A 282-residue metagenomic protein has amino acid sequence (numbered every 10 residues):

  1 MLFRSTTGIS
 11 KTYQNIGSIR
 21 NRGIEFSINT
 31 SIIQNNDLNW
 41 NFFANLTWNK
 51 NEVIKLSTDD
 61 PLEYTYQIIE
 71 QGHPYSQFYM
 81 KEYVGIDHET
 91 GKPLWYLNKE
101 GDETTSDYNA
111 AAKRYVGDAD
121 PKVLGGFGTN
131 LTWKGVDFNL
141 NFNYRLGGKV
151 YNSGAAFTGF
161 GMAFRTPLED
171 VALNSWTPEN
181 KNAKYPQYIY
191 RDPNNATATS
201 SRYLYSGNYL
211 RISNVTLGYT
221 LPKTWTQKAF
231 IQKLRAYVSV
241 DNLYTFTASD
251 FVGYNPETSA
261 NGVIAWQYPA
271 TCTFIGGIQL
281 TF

Functional and structural regions predicted by a protein language model:
T6-T12, S27-N29, D107-Y115, D120 (+3 more regions): Extracytoplasmic loops and strand-loop junctions of Gram-negative outer membrane beta-barrel proteins
T7-I9, G17-N21, D118-K122, Y205-I212 (+1 more regions): Transmembrane beta-barrel outer-membrane domains
Y13-N21, T65-T90, L168-L173, P178-A183 (+2 more regions): C-terminal beta-signal and terminal closure region of outer-membrane beta-barrel proteins
Q14-R20, I24, S31-A119, V150 (+2 more regions): Conserved small-residue
R22-I32, W40-W48, G125-L131, V136-Y144 (+3 more regions): Membrane-embedded beta-strands that build the outer-membrane beta-barrel scaffold
I33-N35, T47-V53, K134, R145-V150 (+2 more regions): Structural signature of outer-membrane beta-barrel domains
R145-R235, V240: Extracytoplasmic gating/loop element in the C-terminal half of outer-membrane beta-barrel translocons and assembly
